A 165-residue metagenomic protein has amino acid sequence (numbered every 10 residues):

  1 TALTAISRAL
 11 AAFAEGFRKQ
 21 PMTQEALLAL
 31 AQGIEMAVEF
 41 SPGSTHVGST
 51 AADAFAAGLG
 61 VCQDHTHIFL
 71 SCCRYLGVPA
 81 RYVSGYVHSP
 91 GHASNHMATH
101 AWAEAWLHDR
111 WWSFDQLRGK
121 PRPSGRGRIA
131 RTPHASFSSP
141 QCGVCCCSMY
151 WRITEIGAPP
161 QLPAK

Functional and structural regions predicted by a protein language model:
T1-G60, I68, A135, C145-L162: Secondary-structure boundary elements
P21, Q32, D64-C146: Hydrophobic/aromatic-rich core segments of domains that either
